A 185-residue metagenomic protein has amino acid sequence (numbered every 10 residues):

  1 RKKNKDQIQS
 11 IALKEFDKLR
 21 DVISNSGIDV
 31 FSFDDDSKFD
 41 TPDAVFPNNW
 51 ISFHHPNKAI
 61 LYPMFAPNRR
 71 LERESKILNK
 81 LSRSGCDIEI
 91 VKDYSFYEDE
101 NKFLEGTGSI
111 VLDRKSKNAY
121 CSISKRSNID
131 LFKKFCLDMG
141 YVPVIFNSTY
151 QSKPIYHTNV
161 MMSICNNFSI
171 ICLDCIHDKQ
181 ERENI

Functional and structural regions predicted by a protein language model:
R1-I185: The feature marks the mature, well-folded catalytic cores of soluble enzymes
